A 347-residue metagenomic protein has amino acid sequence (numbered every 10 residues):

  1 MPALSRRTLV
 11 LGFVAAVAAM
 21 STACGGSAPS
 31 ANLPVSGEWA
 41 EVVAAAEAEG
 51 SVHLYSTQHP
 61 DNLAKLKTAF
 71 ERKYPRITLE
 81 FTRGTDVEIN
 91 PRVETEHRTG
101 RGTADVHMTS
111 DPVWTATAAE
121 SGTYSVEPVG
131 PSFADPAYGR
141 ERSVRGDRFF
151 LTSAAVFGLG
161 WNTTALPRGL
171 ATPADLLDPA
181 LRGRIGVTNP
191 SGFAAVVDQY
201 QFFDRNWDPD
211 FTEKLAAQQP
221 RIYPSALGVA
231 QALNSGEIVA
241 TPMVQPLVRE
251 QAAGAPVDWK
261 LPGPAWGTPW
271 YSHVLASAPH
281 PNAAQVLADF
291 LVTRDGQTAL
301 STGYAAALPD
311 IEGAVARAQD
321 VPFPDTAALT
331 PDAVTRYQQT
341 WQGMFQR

Functional and structural regions predicted by a protein language model:
M20-A23: C-terminal motif of bacterial Sec signal peptides marking the signal peptidase cleavage site
G25-S27: Bacterial signal peptide processing site
H53-K67, L79-H97, R101-E237: Extracytoplasmic ligand-binding site segments that recognize negatively charged/polar headgroups
V113-T117, N234, I238-D258: A ligand-binding cleft/hinge motif common to bilobed small-molecule-binding domains
L151-V156, E213-A216, I222-Y223, A253-A278: Periplasmic-binding protein-like
G158-A165, Y200-F202, T268-A283, A299-G303: A bilobed periplasmic-binding-protein/Venus flytrap-type ligand-binding module shared by bacterial periplasmic
L181-G192, L291-G313: Periplasmic-binding protein-like
A314-R347: Extracellular/periplasmic bilobal clamshell ligand-binding domains
